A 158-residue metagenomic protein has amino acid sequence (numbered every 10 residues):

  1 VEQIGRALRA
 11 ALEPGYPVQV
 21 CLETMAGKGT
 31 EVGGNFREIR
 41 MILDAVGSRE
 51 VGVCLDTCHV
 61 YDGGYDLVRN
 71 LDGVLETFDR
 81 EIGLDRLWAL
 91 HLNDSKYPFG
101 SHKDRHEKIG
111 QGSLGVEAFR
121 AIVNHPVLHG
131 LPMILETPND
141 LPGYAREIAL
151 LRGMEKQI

Functional and structural regions predicted by a protein language model:
V1-V53: Active-site acidic/histidine proton-transfer and metal-coordination neighborhood in alpha/beta enzyme cores
L12-V18, A45-E50, E81-L84, P126-L128 (+1 more regions): Short helix-capping segments at alpha-helix termini
V20, D56, L90, M133: Conserved, mostly hydrophobic/aromatic
T24-K28, T57-H59, D94-K96, N139: Active-site-proximal loop/turn and secondary-structure-junction residues that shape catalytic pockets, frequently
V32-F36, R40, Y61-G130: Gly/Pro-rich active-site loop or hairpin
V53, C58-G63: Short acidic, Gly/Ser-rich segments with clustered Asp/Glu that frequently serve as metal-coordination loops in enzyme
P132-P138: Short acidic/histidine-rich active-site segments
L141-I158: C-terminal helical cap(s) of enzyme catalytic domains, especially alpha/beta-barrels
